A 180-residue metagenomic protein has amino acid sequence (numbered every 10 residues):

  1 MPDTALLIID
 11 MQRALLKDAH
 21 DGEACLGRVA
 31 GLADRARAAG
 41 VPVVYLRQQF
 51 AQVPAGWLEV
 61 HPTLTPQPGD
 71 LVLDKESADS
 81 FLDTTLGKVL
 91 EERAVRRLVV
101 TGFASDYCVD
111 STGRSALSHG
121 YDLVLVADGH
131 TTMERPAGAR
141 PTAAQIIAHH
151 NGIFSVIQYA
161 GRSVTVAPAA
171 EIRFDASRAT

Functional and structural regions predicted by a protein language model:
M1-A5, G31-D34, A38-A39, A51-T180: Active-site-adjacent betaalpha module
L7-M11: N-terminal nucleotide-binding beta1-loop-alpha1 segment
R13-K17: Short acidic, Gly/Ser-rich segments with clustered Asp/Glu that frequently serve as metal-coordination loops in enzyme
A19-A33: …and closely analogous acidic/polar surface helices at protein-protein or active-site interfaces in A-domain-like
